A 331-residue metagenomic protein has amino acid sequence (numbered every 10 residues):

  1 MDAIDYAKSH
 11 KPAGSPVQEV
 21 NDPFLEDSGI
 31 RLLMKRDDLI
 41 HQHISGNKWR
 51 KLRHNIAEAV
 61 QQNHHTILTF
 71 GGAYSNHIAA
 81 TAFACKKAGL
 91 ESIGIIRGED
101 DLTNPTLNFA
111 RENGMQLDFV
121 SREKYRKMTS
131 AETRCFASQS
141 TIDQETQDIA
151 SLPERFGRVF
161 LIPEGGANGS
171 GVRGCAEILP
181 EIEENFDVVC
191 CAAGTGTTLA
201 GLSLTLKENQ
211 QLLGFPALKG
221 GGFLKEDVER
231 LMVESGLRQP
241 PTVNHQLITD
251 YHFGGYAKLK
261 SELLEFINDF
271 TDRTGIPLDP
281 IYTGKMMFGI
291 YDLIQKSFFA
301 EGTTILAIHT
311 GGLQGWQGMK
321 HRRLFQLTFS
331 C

Functional and structural regions predicted by a protein language model:
M1-C331: PLP-dependent amino-acid enzyme catalytic core
